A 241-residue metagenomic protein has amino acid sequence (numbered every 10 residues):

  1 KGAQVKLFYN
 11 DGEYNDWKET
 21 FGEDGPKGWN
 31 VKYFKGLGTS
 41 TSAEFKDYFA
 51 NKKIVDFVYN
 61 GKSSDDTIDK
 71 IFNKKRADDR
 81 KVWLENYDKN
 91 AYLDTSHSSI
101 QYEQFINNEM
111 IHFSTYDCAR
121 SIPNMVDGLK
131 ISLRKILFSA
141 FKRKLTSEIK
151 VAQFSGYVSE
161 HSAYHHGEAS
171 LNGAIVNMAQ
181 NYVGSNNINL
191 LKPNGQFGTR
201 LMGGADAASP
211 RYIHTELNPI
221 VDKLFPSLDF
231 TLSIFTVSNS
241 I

Functional and structural regions predicted by a protein language model:
K1-I241: Conserved phosphate-chemistry cores used by DNA topoisomerases
